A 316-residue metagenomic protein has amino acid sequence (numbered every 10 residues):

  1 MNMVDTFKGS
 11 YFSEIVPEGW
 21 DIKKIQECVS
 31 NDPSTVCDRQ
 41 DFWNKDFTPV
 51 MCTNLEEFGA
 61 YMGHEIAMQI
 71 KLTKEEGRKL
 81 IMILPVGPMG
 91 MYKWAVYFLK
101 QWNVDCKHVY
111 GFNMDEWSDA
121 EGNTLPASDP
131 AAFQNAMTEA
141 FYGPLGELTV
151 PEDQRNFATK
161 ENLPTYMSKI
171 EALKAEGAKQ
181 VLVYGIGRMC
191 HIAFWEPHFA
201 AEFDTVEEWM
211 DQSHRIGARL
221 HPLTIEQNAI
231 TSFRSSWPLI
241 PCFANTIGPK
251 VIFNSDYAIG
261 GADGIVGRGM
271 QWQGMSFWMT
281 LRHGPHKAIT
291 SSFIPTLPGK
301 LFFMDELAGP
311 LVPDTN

Functional and structural regions predicted by a protein language model:
N2-K23, V36, D41, D46-F47 (+3 more regions): ATP/nucleoside-binding phosphotransfer catalytic cores, i.e., glycine-rich phosphate-binding loops
S30-P49, V104-V183, P238-L239, F303-D305: Ligand-binding beta-strand-loop-alpha-helix segment within the catalytic cores of soluble metabolic enzymes
T48-T73, K160-S168: Helix-loop module immediately N-terminal to the HCX5R catalytic loop in PTP-like cysteine phosphatase domains
L72-N103: Glycine-rich N-terminal segment of FAD-binding domains in flavoprotein oxidoreductases, spanning the beta-loop-helix
M82-Y92, N162, I186-H191, V266-G267: Gly/Ser/Thr-rich loops at beta-strand to alpha-helix junctions that form or flank small-molecule/cofactor-binding
A95-C106, S128-D129, P197-V206: A glycine- and small-aliphatic-rich helix-loop capping segment at beta-alpha/alpha-beta transitions that lines
L173-E202: A glycine-rich beta-strand to alpha-helix segment that forms a phosphate/ribose-binding loop at ligand/cofactor sites
A193-P241: Class I SAM-dependent methyltransferase SAM-binding "motif I" and its flanking Rossmann-like core
